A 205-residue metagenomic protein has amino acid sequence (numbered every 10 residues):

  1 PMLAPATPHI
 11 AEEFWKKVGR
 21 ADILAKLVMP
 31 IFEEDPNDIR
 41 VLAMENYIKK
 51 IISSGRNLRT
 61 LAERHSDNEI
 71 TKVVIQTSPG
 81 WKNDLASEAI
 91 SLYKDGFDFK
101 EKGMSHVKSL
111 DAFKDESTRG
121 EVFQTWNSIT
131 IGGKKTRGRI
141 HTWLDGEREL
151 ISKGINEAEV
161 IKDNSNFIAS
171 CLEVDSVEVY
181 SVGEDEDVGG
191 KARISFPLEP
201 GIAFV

Functional and structural regions predicted by a protein language model:
P1-S53, P79: Acidic, turn-prone loop/beta-hairpin segments
E12-W15, I23-L24, S66-E69, D84-S87: Extended hydrophobic-aromatic, low-complexity segments
R20, L27, I70-T71, V174: A broad structural signal for short, well-ordered beta-strand segments within beta-sheet-rich domains
A21, D67-V74, P197-E199: Active-site lining segments that contact anionic ligands and/or coordinate catalytic metals
Y47-L58, N68-L92, Q124-N127, K135-I155 (+1 more regions): C-terminal accessory/binding modules appended to enzymatic or scaffolding proteins
R59-E63: Structural motif corresponding to the C-terminal cap of alpha-helices
K82-R119: Short, low-complexity, polybasic intrinsically disordered segments
M104-V205: C-terminal edge-of-domain segments
